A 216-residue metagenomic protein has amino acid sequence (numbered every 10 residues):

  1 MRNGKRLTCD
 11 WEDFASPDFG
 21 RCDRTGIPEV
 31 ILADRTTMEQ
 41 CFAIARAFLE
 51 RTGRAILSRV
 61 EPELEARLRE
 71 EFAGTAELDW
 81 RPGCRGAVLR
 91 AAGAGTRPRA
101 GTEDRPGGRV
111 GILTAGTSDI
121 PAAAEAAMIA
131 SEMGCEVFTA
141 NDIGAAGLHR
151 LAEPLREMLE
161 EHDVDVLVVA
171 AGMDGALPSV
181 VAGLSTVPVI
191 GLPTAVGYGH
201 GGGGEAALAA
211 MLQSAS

Functional and structural regions predicted by a protein language model:
M1-A76: Long amphipathic alpha-helical segments
P28, T36, E61, T117-S118 (+2 more regions): Short glycine-rich anion-binding loops that position phosphate/pyrophosphate groups of nucleotides and phosphorylated
P28-I31, A55-I56, R109-G116, A140 (+1 more regions): Short glycine-rich or small-residue beta-strand-to-loop segments that form or flank ligand, phosphate, metal/Fe-S
E39-C41, D119-A124, L148-H149, A171-V180 (+1 more regions): Short glycine/serine/threonine-rich phosphate/pyrophosphate-binding segments that cradle anionic phosphate groups
G93-R105: Intrinsically disordered, low-complexity terminal tails and inter-domain linkers enriched for S/T/G/P/D/E
R105-E153: Glycine-rich phosphate/diphosphate-binding loop of Rossmann-like nucleotide-binding domains
D142-A170, G175-A176, V180, S185: N-terminal small/polar loop signature for handling phosphorylated ligands or for N-terminal nucleophile
A176-S216: Glycine-rich phosphate/nucleotide-binding loop
